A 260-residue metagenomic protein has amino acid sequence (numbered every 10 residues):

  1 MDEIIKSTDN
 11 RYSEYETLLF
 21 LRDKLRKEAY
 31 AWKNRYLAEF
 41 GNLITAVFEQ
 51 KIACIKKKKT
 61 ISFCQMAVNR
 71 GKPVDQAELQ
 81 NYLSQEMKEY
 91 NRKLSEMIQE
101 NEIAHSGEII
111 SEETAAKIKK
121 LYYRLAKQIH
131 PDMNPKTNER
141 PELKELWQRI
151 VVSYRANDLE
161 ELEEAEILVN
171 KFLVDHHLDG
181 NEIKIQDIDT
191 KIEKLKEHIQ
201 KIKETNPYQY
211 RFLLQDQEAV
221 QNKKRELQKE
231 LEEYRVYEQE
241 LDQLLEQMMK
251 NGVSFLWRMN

Functional and structural regions predicted by a protein language model:
M1-I110, S153-N260: Short "pre-J" leader segments immediately N-terminal to J/J-like domains in DnaJ-family and J-like proteins
G41, K119-K120: Short alpha-helical basic/polar micro-motif
E102-S106, K120-E139: The canonical J-domain HPD catalytic loop and its flanking helix-turn segment that engages Hsp70 and stimulates ATP
I110-K117: Short pre-active-site segment immediately N-terminal to the catalytic Zn-binding motif
N134-L159: Chromatin/DNA-recognition segments of nuclear transcriptional regulators
